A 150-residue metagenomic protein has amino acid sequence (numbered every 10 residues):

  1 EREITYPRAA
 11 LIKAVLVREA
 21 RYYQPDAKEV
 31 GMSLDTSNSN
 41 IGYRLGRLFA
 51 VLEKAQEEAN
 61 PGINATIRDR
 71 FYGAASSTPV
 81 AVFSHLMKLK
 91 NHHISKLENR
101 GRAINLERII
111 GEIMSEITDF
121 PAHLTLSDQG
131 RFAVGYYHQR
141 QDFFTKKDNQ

Functional and structural regions predicted by a protein language model:
E1-Q150: Intrinsic-disorder/low-complexity detector
